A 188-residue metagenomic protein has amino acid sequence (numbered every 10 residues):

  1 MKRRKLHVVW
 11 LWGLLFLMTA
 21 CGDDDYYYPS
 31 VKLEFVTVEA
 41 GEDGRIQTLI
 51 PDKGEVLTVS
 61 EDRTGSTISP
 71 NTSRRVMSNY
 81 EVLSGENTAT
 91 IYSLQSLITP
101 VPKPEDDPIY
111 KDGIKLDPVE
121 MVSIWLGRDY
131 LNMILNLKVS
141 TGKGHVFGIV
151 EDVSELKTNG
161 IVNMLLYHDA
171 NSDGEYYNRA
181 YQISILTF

Functional and structural regions predicted by a protein language model:
M1-W10: Bacterial N-terminal signal peptides that target proteins for export
L17-A20: C-terminal motif of bacterial Sec signal peptides marking the signal peptidase cleavage site
G22-D25: Bacterial signal peptide processing site
S30-F188: First exposed extracellular module after export/assembly in secreted or surface-exposed proteins
